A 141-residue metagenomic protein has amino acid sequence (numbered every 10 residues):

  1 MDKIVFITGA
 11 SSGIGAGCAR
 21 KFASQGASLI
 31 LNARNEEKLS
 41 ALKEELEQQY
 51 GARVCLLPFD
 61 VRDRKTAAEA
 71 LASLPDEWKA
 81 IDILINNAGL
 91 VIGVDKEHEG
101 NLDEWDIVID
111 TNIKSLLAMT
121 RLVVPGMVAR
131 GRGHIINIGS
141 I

Functional and structural regions predicted by a protein language model:
S11-G13: Conserved glycine-rich cofactor-binding loop
Q25-A41: Conserved glycine-rich Rossmann-like NAD(P)H-binding loop of the short-chain dehydrogenase/reductase
E36-E37, P58-E69, L102: The beta1-alpha1 cofactor-binding region of Rossmann-like NAD(H)/NADP(H)-dependent oxidoreductases
A88-I92: Conserved NAD(P)H cofactor-binding loop of Rossmann-fold oxidoreductase domains
D95-E97, N101-I109: Substrate-binding pocket helix/loop in short-chain dehydrogenase/reductase
T120-R121: A short, exposed helix-loop element centered on a Lys and neighboring polar residues
S140: Residue(s) in the substrate-gating loop at a strand-loop-helix junction that position the organic substrate next
